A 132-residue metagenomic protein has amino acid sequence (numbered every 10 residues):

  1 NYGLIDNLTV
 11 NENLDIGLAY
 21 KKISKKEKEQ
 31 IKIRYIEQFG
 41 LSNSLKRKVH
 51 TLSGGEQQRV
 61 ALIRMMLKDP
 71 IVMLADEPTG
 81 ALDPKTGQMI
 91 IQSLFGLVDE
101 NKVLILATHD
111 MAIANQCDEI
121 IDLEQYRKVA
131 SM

Functional and structural regions predicted by a protein language model:
L8-I16: Short coil-to-helix segment of the ABC ATPase nucleotide-binding domain corresponding to the Q-loop/switch region
D15, K26-S44: Conserved ABC ATPase "signature" region
K48-L52, E56: Conserved ABC ATPase signature
L62: Hydrophobic anchor residue at the start of the ABC signature
D69: Conserved catalytic motifs of ABC-family nucleotide-binding domains
M73-D76: Catalytic Walker B motif of ABC-type/P-loop ATPase nucleotide-binding domains
P84-T86: Helix N-cap at the start of a conserved alpha-helix in ABC-type nucleotide-binding domains
